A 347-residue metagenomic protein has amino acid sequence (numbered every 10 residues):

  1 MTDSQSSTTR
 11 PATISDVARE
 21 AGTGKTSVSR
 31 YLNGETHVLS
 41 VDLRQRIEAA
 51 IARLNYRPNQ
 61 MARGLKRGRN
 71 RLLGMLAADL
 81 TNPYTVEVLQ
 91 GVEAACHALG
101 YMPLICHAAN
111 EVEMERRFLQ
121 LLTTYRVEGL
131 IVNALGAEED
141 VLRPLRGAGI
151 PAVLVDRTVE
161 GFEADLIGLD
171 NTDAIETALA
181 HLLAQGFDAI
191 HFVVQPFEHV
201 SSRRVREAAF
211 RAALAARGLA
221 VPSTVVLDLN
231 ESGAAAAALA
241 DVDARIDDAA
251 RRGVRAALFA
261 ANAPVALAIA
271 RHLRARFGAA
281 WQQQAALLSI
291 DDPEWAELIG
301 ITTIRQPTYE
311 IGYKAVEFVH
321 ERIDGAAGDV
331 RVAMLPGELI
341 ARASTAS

Functional and structural regions predicted by a protein language model:
M1-N70: N-terminal helix-turn-helix DNA-binding module of bacterial transcription factors
V41-Q45, L54-E128, P196, A208: Amphipathic helical "hinge" segments at domain boundaries
A78-E87, C106-M114, I167-T177, V193-A244 (+4 more regions): Hinge/beta->alpha junction and helix N-cap segments in small-molecule ligand-binding domains
N110, N133-T177, F197-E198, P264 (+1 more regions): Flexible loop/hinge segments that line or gate small-molecule binding clefts
E115-R126, A235-G253: Short, well-structured alpha-helical segments in soluble
D243-S347: Flexible loop/turn connectors
